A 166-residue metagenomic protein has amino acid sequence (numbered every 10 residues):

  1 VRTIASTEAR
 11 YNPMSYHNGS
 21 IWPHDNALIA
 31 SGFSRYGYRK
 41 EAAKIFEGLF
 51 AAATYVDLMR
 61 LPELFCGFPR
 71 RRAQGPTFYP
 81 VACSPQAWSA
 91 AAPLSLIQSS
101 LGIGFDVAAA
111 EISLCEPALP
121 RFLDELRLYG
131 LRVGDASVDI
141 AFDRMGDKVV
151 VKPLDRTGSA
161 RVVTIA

Functional and structural regions predicted by a protein language model:
V1-I21, T54-T77, L94-S95, L101 (+4 more regions): Extended glycan-interaction surfaces of carbohydrate-active proteins
E8, R39-L58: Long, well-ordered core segments of solenoidal/helical folds
G19-R35, C83-Q98: Well-ordered alpha-helical segments within folded domains of soluble proteins
F33-K44, C115-A166: Beta-rich accessory regions
S34-Y38, F50, T54, I97 (+2 more regions): Hydrophobic/aromatic-lined pockets within catalytic cores
Y79-Y129: Catalytic cores of secreted or luminal carbohydrate-active enzymes
